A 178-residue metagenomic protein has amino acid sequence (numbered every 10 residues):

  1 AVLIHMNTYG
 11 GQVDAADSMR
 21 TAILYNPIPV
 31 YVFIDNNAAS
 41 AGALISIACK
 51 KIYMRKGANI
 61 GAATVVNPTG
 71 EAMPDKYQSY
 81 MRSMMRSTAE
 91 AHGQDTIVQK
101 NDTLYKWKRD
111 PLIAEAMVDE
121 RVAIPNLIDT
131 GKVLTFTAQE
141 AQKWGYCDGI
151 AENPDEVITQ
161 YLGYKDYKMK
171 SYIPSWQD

Functional and structural regions predicted by a protein language model:
A1-D178: Soluble extramembrane regions of membrane proteins in the secretory/endomembrane system
